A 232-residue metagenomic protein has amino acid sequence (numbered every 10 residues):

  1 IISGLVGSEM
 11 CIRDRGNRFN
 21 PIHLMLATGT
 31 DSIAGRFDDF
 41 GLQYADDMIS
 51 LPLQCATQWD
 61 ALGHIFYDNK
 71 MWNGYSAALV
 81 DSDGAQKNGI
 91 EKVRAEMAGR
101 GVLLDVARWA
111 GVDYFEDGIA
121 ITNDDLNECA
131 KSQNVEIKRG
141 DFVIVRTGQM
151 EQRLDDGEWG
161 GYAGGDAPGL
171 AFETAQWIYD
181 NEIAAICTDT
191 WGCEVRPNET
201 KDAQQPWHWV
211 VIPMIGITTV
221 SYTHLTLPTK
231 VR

Functional and structural regions predicted by a protein language model:
I1, S50-P52, M97, N181: Alpha-helical hydrophobic/aromatic positions enriched in membrane-embedded helices and signal peptides
I1-G7, I12, H224, T229-V231: Single conserved hydrophobic/aromatic residue that forms the stacking wall/gate of nucleotide- or nucleobase-binding
G4, C55-T57, V143, I186 (+1 more regions): Short conserved micro-motifs on helix faces and helix-strand junctions that flank and scaffold key functional residues
S8-E9, R13-Q54, Y67: A long-range scaffold signal marking pre-active-site subdomains of enzyme folds
E9, M48, R100-L103, D141-F142 (+2 more regions): Structural motif
L53-F142, M150-Q152, G165-A167, A175: Glycine-enriched loop-and-adjacent helix/strand subsegments that border the catalytic/binding cleft of enzyme cores
V145, Q149-L225: Feature captures the catalytic cores and cofactor-binding loops of soluble hydro-lyases/lyases that act on carboxylate
